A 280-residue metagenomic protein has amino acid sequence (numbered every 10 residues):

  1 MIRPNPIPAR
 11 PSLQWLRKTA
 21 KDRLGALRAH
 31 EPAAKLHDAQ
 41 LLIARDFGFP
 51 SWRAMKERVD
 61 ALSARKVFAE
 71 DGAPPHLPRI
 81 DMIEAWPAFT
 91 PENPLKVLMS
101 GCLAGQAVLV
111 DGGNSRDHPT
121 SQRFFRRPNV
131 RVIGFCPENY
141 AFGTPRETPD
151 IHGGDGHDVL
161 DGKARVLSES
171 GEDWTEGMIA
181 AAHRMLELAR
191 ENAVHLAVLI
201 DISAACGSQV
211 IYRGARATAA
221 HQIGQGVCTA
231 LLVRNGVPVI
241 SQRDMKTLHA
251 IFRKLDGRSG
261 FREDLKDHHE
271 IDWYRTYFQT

Functional and structural regions predicted by a protein language model:
M1-D71: Intrinsically disordered, low-complexity eukaryotic regions enriched in glycine, serine and charged residues
F68-I80, E92-P94, H157-R184, A220-T280: Divalent-metal-activated hydrolytic enzyme cores
D71-S115: Active-site and ligand/interface coordination hotspots across diverse enzymes and nucleic-acid-associated assemblies
M82-E92, P119-R131, G143-P145, A181-L196: Short amphipathic alpha-helices and their capping/turn segments at secondary-structure boundaries
C102, I200-S203, D244: Short, well-ordered beta-to-alpha junction loops that form the rim of enzyme active sites and present histidine/acidic
G105-A107, F142, A204-G207: Short, active-site-adjacent cap segments at secondary-structure transitions
S115-L167: Short, surface-exposed acidic-centric catalytic microdomains
I202, C206-T229: Short Gly/Thr/Asp-enriched flexible loops that form oxyanion-binding sites at enzyme active sites
